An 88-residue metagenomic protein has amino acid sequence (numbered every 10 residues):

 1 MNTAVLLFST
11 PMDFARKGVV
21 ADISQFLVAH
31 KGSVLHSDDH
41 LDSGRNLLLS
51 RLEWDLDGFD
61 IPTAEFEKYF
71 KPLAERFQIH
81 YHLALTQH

Functional and structural regions predicted by a protein language model:
M1-H88: A conserved regulatory-domain signal marking ACT and ACT-like small-molecule sensing domains and adjacent regulatory
